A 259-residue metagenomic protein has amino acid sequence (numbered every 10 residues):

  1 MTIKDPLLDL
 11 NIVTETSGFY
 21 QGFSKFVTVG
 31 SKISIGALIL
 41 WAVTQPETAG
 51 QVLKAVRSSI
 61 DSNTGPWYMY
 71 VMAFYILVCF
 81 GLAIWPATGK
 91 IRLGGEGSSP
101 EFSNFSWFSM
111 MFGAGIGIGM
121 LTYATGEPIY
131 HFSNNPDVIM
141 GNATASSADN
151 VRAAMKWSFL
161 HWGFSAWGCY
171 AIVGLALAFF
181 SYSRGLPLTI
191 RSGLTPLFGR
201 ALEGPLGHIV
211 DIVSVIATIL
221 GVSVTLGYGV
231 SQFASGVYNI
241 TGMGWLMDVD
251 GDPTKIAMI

Functional and structural regions predicted by a protein language model:
T2-S147: N-terminal alpha-helical transmembrane segments of multi-pass membrane transport and channel/translocase proteins
L7-E15, V56, S147-A154, A166-W167 (+1 more regions): Short, mixed-charge, low-aromatic patches
F19-F26, G30-V43, I76-C79, I116-M120 (+2 more regions): Helix-loop-helix module between adjacent transmembrane segments
Q51, Y228, Q232-S235: Transmembrane-helix terminus/interface motifs of multi-pass secondary transporters
V52-S62, T144-Y170, D211-V215: Membrane-core helix-loop-helix motifs of multi-pass transport proteins
I84-R92, L186-L194, V237: Membrane-embedded alpha-helical segments and adjacent helix-loop junctions characteristic of multi-pass solute
G89-I91, Y123, E127, A153 (+3 more regions): Flexible, active-site-adjacent loop/turn segments at secondary-structure boundaries
H131-N150, Q232-K255: Hydrophobic alpha-helical transmembrane segments and immediately flanking/interface helices in integral membrane
